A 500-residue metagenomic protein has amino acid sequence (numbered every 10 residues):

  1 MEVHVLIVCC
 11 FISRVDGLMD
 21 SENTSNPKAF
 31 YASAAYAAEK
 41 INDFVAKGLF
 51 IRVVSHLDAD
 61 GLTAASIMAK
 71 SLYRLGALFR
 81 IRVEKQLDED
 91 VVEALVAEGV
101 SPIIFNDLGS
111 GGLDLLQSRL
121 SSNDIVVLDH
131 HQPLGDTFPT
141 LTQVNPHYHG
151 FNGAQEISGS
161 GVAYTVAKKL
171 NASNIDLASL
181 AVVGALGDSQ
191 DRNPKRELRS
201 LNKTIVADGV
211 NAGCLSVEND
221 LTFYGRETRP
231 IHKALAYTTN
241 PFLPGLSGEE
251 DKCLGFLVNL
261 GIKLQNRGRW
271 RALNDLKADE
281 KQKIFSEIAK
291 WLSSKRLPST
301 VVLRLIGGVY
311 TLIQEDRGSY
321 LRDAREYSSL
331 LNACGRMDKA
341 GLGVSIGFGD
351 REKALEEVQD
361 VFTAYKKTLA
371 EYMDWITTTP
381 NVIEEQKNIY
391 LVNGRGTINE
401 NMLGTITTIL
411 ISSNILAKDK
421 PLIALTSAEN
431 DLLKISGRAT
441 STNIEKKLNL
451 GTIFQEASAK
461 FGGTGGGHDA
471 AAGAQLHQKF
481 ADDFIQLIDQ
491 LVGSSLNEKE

Functional and structural regions predicted by a protein language model:
C9-L330, C334-E500: Replace "Mg2+/Mn2+-dependent" with "divalent metal-dependent
